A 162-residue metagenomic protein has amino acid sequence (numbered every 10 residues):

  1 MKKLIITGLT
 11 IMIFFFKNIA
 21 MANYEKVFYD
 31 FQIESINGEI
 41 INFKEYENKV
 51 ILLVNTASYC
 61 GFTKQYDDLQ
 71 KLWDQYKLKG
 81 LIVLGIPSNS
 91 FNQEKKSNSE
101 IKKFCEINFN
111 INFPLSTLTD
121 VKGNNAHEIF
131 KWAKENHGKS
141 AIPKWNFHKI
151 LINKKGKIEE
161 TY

Functional and structural regions predicted by a protein language model:
M1-L4: Positively charged n-region of N-terminal signal peptides that target proteins for export
T7-K17: Bacterial N-terminal signal peptides
A20-K44: N-terminal "domain-start" segment that seeds a small globular fold
I41-N48, F62-D67: Active-site-proximal N-terminal segment of extracellular/periplasmic enzymes that hydrolyze or transfer
K49, N55-Y59, P87-S90: Short pre-active-site segment immediately N-terminal to redox-active cysteine/selenocysteine motifs in thiol-based
F62-A126: Structural microenvironment flanking redox-active thiols in thiol-disulfide oxidoreductases
N110-Y162: Thiol/selenol-based redox catalytic cores and closely related redox-interacting motifs
